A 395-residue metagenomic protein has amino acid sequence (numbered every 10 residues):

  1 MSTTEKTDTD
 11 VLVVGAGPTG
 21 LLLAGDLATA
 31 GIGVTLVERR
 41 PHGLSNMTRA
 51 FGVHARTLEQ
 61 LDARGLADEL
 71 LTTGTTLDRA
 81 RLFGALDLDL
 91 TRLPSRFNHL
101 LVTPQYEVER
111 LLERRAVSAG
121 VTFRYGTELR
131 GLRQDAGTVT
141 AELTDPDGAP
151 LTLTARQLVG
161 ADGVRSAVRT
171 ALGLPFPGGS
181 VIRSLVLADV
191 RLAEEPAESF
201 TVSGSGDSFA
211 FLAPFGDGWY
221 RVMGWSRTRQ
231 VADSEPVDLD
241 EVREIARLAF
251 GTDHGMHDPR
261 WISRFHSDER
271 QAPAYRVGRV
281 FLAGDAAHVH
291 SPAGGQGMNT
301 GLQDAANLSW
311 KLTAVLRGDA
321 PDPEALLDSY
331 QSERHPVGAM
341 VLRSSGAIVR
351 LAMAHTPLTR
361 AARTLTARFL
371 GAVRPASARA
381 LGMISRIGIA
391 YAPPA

Functional and structural regions predicted by a protein language model:
S2-R363, A367-A372, S377-L381, S385-I389: Core Rossmann-like FAD-binding/catalytic domain of the broad FAD-dependent monooxygenase superfamily
